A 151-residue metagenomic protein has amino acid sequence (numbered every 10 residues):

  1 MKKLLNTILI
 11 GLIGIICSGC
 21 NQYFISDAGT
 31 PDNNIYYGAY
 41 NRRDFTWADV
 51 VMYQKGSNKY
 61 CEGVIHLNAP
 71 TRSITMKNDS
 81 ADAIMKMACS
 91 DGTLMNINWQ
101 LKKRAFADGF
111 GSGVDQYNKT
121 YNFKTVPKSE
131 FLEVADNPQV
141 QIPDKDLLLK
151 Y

Functional and structural regions predicted by a protein language model:
M1-C20: Sec-dependent bacterial lipoprotein signal peptides
C17-N34: Bacterial Sec signal peptide processing site at the extreme N-terminus
S26-A28, V50-Y53, M85-A88, N98-W99 (+1 more regions): Short beta-strand segments that buttress and anchor functional surface loops
Y40-F45, I65-T71, W99-A105, T125-F131: A short, sequence-level motif marking secondary-structure junctions
Q54-N58, L67, K103-F106, V114-N118: Glycine/tyrosine- and acidic-biased, solvent-exposed loop/turn segments at the edges of beta-strands
K55-W99: Mature extracytoplasmic domains of secretory-pathway proteins
D108-Y151: C-terminal partner/receptor-binding element of secreted or periplasmic proteins
